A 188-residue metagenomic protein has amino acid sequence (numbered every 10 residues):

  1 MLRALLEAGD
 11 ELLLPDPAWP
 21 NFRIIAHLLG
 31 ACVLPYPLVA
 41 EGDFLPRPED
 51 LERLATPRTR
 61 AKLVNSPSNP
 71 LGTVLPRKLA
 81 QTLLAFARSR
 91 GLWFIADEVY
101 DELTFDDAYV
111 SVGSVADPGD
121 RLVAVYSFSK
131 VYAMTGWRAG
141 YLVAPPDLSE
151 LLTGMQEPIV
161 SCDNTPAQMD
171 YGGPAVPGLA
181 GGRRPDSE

Functional and structural regions predicted by a protein language model:
M1-E11: Phosphate-binding glycine-rich loop
A4, I25-A26, F86, S114 (+1 more regions): Hydrophobic/aromatic ligand-binding patch that stacks against planar heteroaromatic rings of cofactors or nucleotides
D10, A31, S89-W93, G119-D120: A short helix->loop->beta-strand "cap" motif at the edges of active sites that frequently abuts
A18-F22: Conserved coil-to-alpha-helix start sites within the AMP-binding
L34, L38-D106: Active-site phosphate-binding strand-loop segment of PLP-dependent enzymes
L54, G113-D117: Short, conserved catalytic or adaptor-binding loops enriched in Gly and charged residues
D120-S187: Conserved core segment of the aminotransferase class I/II
